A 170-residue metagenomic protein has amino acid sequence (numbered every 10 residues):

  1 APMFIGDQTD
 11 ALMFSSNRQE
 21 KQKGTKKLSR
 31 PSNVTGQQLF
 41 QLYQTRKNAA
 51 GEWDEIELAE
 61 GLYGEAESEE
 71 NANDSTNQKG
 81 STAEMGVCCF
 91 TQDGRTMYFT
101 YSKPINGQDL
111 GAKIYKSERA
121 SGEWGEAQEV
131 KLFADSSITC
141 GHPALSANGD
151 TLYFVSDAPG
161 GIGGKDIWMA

Functional and structural regions predicted by a protein language model:
A1-A170: Short, conserved micro-motifs composed of acidic
